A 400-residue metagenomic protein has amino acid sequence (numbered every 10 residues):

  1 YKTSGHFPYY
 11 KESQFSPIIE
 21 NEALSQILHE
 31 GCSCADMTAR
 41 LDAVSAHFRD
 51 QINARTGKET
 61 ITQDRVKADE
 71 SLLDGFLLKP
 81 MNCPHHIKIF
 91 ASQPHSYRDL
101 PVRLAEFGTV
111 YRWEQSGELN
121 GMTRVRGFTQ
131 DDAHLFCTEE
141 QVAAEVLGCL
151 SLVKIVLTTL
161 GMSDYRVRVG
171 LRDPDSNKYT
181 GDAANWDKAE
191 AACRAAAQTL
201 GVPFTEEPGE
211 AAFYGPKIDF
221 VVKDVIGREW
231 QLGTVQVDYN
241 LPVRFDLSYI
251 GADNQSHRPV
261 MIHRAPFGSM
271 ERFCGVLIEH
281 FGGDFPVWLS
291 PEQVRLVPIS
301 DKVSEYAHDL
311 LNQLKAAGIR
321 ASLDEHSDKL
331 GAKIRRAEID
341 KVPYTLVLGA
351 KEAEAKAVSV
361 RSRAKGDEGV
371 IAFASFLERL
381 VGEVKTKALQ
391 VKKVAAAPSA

Functional and structural regions predicted by a protein language model:
Y1-A400: NTP/phosphate- and nucleic-acid-binding module
